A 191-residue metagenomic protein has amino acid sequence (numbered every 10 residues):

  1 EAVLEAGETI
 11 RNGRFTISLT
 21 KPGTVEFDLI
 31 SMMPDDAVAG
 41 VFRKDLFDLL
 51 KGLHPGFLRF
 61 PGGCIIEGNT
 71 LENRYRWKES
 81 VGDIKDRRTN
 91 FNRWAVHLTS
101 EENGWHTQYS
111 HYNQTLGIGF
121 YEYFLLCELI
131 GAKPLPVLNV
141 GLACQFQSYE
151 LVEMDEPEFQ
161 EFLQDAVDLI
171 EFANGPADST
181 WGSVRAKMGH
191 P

Functional and structural regions predicted by a protein language model:
E1-P191: Non-catalytic accessory regions flanking glycosidase/transglycosidase catalytic cores in CAZymes
